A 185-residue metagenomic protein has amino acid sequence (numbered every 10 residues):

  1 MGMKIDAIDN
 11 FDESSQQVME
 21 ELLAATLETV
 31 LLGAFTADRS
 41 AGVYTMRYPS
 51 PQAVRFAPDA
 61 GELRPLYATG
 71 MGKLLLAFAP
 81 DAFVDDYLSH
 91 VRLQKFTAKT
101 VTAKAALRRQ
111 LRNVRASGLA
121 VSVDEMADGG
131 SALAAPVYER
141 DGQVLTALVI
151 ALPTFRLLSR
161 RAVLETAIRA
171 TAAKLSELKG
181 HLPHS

Functional and structural regions predicted by a protein language model:
G2-D9, R92-K95, L152-R156, K179: Short amphipathic alpha-helical interaction patches enriched in hydrophobic/aromatic residues with interspersed Lys/Arg
M3-H90: Amphipathic alpha-helical effector-binding/dimerization core of metabolite-sensing transcriptional regulators
M19-L22, V30-G33, Q94-T100, S117-D124: Short helix-to-loop capping/linker segments positioned immediately adjacent to catalytic or ligand/cofactor-binding
V54, L93-F96, V101, L157: Short clusters of hydrophobic/aromatic residues that line enzyme substrate/ligand-binding pockets
L74, T97, A147: Short, flexible active-site loop motifs that bind/organize anionic cofactors or intermediates
R92, A172-S185: Cysteine/selenocysteine-centered motifs that mediate thiol-based redox chemistry or coordinate metal-sulfur cofactors
T100-K174: Extended hydrophobic
